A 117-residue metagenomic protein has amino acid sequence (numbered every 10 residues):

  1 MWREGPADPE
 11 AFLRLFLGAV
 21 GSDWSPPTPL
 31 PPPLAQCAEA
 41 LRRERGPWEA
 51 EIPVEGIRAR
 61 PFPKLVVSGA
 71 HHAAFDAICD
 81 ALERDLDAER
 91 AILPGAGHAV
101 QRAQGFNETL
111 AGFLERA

Functional and structural regions predicted by a protein language model:
M1-P31, A35, E44-R45: Helix-rich cap/lid subdomain of alpha/beta-hydrolase
E4-A7, I52, Q101: Short coil/turn linker and secondary-structure boundary residues
A7, A77, G105: Conserved active-site and cofactor/substrate-binding residues in soluble primary-metabolism enzymes
A11, L15, A40, A81 (+2 more regions): Alpha-helical elements of Rossmann-like donor-binding domains used by nucleotide-donor carbohydrate transfer enzymes
G18-S22, P26, R43, P47 (+4 more regions): A structural signal for alpha-helix termini and helix-coil/disorder junctions
L30-G97: Conserved serine/cysteine hydrolase catalytic core
L86-A117: Catalytic active-site module of serine/aspartate enzymes centered on a nucleophile-bearing elbow/loop
